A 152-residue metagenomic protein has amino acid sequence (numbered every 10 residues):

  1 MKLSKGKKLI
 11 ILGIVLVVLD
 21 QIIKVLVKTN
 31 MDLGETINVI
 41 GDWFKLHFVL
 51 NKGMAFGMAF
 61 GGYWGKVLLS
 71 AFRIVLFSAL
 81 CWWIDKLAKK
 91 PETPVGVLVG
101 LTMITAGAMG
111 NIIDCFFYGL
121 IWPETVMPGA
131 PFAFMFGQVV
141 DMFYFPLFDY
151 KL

Functional and structural regions predicted by a protein language model:
M1-L152: Alpha-helical transmembrane bundles and membrane-interface segments of multipass inner-membrane proteins
